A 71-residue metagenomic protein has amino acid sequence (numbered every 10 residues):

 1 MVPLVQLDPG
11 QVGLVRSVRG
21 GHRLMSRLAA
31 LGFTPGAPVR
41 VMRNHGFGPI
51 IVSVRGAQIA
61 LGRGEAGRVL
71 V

Functional and structural regions predicted by a protein language model:
M1-V71: Compact, glycine-rich, soluble single-domain proteins
